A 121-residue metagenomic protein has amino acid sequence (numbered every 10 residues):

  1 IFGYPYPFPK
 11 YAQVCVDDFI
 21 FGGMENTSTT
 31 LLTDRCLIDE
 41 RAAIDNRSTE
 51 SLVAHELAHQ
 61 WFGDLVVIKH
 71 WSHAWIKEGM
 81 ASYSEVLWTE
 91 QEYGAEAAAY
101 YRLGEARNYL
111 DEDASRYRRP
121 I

Functional and structural regions predicted by a protein language model:
I1-I121: Hydrophobic alpha-helical and helix-loop surface patches within well-folded domains that function as non-catalytic
